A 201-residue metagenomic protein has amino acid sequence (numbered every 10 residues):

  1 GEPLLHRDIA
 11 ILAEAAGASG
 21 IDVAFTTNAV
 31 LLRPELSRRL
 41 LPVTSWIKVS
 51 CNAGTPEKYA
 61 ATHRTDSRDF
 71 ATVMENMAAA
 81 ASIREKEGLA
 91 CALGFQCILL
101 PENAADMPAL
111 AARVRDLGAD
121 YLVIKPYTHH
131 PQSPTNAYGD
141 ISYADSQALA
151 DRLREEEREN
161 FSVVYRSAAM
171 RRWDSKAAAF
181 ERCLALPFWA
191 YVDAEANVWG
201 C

Functional and structural regions predicted by a protein language model:
G1-T26, V30-P42: Conserved Radical SAM active-site core
S19-D22, R38-G200: Radical SAM enzyme [4Fe-4S]-AdoMet core and its adjacent flexible, acidic and glycine-rich loops/tails across
